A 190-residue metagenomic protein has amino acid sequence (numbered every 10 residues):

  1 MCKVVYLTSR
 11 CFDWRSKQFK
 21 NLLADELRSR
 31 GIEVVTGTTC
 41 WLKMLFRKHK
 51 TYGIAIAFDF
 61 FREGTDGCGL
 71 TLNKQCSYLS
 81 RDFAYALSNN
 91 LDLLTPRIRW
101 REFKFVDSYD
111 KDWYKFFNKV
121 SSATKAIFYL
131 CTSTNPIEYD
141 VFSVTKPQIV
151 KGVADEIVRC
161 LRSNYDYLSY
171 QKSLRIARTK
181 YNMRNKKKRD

Functional and structural regions predicted by a protein language model:
M1-K43, D66-C68, E138-V144, N185: Active-site histidine-acidic residue metal-binding/catalytic motifs, centered on HxH/HExxH-like signatures
V5, L45-K48, A55, K104-N182: Active-site-adjacent mobile loop/cap segments within catalytic or ligand-binding domains
T8-R10, G37-T39, I56-F61, K74-Q75 (+1 more regions): Active-site-proximal beta-strand/loop segments in catalytic clefts of secreted hydrolases
S16-A24, S80, A84, V150 (+1 more regions): Short, highly selective alpha-helical patches that border small-molecule cofactor pockets in redox/cofactor-processing
L23-G31, H49, D59-F60, K74 (+3 more regions): Sec/Tat-exported extracytoplasmic proteins
L27, K43-D66: Catalytic-core segments of thiol-dependent peptidases
V34-G37, W100-F105: A structural preference for short, hydrophobic beta-strand core positions in alpha/beta folds
F61-L94, E138, S143-T145: A short, glycine/acidic-enriched catalytic loop
